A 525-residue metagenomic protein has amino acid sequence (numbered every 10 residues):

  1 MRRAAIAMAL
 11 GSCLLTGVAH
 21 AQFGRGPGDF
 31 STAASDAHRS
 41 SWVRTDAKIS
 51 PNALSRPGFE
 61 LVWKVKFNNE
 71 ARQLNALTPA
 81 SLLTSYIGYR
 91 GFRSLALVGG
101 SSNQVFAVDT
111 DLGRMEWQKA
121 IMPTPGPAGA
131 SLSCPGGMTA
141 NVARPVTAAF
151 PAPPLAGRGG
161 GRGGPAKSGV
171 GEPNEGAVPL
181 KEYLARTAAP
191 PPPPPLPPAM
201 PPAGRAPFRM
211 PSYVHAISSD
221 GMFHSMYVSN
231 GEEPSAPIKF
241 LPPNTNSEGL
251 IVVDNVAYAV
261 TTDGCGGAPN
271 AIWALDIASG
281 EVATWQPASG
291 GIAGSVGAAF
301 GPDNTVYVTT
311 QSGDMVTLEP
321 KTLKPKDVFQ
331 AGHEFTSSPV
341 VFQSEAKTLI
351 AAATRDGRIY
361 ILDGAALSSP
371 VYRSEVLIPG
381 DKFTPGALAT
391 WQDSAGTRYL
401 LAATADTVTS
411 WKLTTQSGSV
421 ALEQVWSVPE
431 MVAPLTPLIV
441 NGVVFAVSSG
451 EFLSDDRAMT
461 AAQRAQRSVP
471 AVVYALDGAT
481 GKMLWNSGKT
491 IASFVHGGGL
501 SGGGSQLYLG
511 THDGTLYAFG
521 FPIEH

Functional and structural regions predicted by a protein language model:
M1-R2: N-terminal secretory signal peptides that target proteins for export/translocation
A5-G17: Bacterial N-terminal signal peptides
A19-A21: Boundary at the C-terminal end of the N-terminal hydrophobic targeting segment
F23-G26, A33, T45-L74, T84-F92 (+4 more regions): Extracytoplasmic/lumenal domain signature
T32-R39: Short polar catalytic/cofactor-binding loops
T78-P79: Alpha-helical solenoid scaffolds in large eukaryotic transport, assembly, and signaling factors
L95-L97: Conserved interaction-surface patches within small, structured recognition/assembly domains
